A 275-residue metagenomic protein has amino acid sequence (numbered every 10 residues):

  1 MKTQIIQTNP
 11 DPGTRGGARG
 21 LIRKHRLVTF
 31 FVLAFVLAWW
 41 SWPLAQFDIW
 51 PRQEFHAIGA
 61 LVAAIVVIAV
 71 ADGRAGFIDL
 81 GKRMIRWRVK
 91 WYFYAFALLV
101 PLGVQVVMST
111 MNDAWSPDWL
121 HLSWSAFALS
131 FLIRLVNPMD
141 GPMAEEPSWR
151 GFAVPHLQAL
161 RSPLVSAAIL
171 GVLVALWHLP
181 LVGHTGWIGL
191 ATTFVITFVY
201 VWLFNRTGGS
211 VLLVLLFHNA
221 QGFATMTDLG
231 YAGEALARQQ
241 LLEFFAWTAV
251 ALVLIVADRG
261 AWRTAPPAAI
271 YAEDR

Functional and structural regions predicted by a protein language model:
M1-R23: Short, Lys/Arg-rich, polar N-terminal cytosolic tail immediately upstream of the first transmembrane signal-anchor
V32-A71, Y92-A97, W124-I133, A237-A249: Alpha-helical transmembrane segments in multi-pass membrane proteins
F35-P43, P101-V107, G171-P180, H218-D228: Aromatic-anchored segments of alpha-helical transmembrane domains
Q46-E54, G76-R150, V154-L160: Juxtamembrane helix-loop-helix connectors linking adjacent transmembrane helices in multi-pass membrane enzymes
Q46-P51, S116-L120, L179-W187, Y231-R238: Membrane-interface helix caps and helix-loop-helix hairpins in membrane proteins
A144-I169, W202-S210: Membrane-interface helix/loop boundary segments of multi-pass membrane proteins
V172, L190-W202: Hydrophobic alpha-helical segments embedded in the membrane of multi-pass proteins
G209-L212, L216-R275: C-terminal membrane module of polytopic membrane proteins
